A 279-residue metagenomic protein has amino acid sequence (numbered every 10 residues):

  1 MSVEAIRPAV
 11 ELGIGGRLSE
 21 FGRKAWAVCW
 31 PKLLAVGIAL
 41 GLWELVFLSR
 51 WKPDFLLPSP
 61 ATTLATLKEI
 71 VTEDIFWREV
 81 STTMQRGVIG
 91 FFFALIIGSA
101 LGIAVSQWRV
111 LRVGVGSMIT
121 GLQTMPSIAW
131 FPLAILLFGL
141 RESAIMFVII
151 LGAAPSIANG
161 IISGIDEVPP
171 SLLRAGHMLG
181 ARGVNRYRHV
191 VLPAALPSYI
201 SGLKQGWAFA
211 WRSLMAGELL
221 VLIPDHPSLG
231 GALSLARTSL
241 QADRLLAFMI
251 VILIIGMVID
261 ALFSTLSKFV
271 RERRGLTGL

Functional and structural regions predicted by a protein language model:
M1-A35, A261-L279: Transmembrane alpha-helical segments of polytopic membrane transport and secretion proteins
G16-K24, L48-F92, L235: Periplasmic/extracellular loop-to-transmembrane helix junction in inner-membrane transport proteins
I89-I119: Transmembrane-helix boundary motif in ABC transporter permease subunits
R109, S201-K204, A242, L246-L279: C-terminal transmembrane helix and the adjacent membrane-cytosol boundary/short C-terminal tail of inner/organellar
T120-S156, S163-G164: Generic hydrophobic transmembrane alpha-helix motif, especially the helices
F147-L151, G183-G217, I259, F263: Transmembrane alpha-helices
I149, L203-I254: Non-cytoplasmic
G160-Y199: Short cytoplasmic-facing helical segments at TM-TM junctions of multi-pass membrane proteins
